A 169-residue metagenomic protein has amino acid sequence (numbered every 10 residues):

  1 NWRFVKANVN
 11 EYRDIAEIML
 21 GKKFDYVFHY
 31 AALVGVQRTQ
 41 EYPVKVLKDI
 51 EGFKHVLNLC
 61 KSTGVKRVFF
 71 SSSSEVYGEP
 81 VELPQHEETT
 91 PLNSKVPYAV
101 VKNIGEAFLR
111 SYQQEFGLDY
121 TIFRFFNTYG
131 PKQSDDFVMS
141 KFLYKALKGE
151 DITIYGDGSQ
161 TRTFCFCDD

Functional and structural regions predicted by a protein language model:
N1-T128: N-terminal Rossmann-like NAD(P)+-binding domain of SDR-like oxidoreductases, especially those catalyzing
E82-L83, A107-D169: NAD(P)-dependent short-chain dehydrogenase/reductase
